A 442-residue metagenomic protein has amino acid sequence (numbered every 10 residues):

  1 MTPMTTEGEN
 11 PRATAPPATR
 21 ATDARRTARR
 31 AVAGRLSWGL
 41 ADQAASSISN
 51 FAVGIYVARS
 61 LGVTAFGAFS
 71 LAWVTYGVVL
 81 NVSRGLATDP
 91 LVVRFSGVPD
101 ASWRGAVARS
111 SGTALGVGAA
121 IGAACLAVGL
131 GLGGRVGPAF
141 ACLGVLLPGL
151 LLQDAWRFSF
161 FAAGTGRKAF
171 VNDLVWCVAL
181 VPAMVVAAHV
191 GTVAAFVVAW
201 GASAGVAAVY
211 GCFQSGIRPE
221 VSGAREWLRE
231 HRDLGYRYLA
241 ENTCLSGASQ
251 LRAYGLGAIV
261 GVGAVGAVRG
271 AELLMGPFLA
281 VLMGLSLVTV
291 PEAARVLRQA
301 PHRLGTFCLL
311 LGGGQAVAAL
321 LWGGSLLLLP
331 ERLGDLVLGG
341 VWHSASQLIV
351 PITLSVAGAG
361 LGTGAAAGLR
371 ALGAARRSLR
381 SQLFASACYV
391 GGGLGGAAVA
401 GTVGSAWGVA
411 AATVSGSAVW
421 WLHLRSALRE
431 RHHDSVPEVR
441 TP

Functional and structural regions predicted by a protein language model:
P3-R12, P16, A28-G85, Y236-G263 (+4 more regions): Signature of the first transmembrane helix
P3-T6, N10-A31, G166-N172, H189 (+5 more regions): Interhelical loop/hinge segments that connect adjacent transmembrane helices in multipass membrane
G34-F51, V175-W176, L180, F196-S215 (+3 more regions): Transmembrane helical elements of multi-pass membrane transporters/channels
G34-N50, A72, Y76-L130, G134 (+1 more regions): Membrane-water interface segments that mark the loop-to-transmembrane alpha-helix transition
N50, N81-P99, A271-Q299, G368-A371: Helix-loop junctions and terminal segments of transmembrane helices in multi-pass membrane transport/translocation
G129-L143, L327-A357: Interfacial segments at transmembrane-helix termini and the short loops linking adjacent helices
G137-G144, F170-P219, S386-C388, T402-S426: Hydrophobic alpha-helical transmembrane segments
G149-V171, L354-L383: Membrane-interface junctions at transmembrane-helix termini in multi-pass inner-membrane proteins
